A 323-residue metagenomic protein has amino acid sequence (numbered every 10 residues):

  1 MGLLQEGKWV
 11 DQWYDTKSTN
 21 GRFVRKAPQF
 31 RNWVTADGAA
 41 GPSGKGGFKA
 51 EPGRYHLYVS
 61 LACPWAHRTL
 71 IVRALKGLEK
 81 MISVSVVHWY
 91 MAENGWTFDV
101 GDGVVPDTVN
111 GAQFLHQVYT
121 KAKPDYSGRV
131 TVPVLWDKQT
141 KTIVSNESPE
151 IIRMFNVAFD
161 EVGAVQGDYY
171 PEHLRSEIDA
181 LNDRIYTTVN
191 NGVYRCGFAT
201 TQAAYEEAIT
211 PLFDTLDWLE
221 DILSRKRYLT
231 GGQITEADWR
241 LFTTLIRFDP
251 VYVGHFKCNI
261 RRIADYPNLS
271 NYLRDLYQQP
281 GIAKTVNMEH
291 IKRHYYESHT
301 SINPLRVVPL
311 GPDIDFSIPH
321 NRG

Functional and structural regions predicted by a protein language model:
M1-G323: C-terminal alpha-helical interaction module
